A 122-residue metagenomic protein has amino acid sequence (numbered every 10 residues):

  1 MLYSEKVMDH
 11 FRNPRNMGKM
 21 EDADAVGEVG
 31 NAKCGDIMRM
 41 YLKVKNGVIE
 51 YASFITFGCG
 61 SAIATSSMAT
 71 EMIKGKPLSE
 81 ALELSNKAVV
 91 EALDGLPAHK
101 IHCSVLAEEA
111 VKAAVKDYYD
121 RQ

Functional and structural regions predicted by a protein language model:
M1-D22, V26-G27, K45, E50 (+1 more regions): C-terminal binding/interaction regions
D22, C34-G35: Short solvent-exposed loop/turn micro-motifs enriched in small/polar/acidic residues
V29-K33: Short Gly/Pro-enriched turn/cap motifs at secondary-structure boundaries
C34, T56-T65, C103: Short, thiol/selenol-centered motifs that function as redox-active sites or metal-ligating centers
D36-N46: Short beta-strand elements
V48-S53, I63: Short small-residue beta-strand/loop micro-motif enriched in glycine and branched aliphatics
S61-K76: Alpha-helical support elements that line or immediately flank enzyme active sites and cofactor-binding pockets
